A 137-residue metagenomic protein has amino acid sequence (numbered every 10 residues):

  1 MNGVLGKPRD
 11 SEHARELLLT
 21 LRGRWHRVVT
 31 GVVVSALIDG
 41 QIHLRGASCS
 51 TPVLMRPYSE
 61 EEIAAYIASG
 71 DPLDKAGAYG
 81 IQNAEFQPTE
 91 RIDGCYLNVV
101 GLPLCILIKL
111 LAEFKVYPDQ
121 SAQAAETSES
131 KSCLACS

Functional and structural regions predicted by a protein language model:
M1-S137: Anionic-ligand binding patches
